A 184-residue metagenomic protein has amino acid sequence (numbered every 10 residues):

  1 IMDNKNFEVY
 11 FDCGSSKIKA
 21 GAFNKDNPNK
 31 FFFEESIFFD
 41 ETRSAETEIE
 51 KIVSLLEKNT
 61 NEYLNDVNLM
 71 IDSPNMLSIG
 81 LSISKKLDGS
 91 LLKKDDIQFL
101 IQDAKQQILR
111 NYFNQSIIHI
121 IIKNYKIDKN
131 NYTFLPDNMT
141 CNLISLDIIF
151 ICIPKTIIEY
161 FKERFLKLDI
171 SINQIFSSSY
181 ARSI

Functional and structural regions predicted by a protein language model:
I1-K17, G21-V67, I71-I184: Nucleotide/phosphate-binding catalytic cleft detector across ATP-hydrolyzing and phosphate-transferring enzymes
